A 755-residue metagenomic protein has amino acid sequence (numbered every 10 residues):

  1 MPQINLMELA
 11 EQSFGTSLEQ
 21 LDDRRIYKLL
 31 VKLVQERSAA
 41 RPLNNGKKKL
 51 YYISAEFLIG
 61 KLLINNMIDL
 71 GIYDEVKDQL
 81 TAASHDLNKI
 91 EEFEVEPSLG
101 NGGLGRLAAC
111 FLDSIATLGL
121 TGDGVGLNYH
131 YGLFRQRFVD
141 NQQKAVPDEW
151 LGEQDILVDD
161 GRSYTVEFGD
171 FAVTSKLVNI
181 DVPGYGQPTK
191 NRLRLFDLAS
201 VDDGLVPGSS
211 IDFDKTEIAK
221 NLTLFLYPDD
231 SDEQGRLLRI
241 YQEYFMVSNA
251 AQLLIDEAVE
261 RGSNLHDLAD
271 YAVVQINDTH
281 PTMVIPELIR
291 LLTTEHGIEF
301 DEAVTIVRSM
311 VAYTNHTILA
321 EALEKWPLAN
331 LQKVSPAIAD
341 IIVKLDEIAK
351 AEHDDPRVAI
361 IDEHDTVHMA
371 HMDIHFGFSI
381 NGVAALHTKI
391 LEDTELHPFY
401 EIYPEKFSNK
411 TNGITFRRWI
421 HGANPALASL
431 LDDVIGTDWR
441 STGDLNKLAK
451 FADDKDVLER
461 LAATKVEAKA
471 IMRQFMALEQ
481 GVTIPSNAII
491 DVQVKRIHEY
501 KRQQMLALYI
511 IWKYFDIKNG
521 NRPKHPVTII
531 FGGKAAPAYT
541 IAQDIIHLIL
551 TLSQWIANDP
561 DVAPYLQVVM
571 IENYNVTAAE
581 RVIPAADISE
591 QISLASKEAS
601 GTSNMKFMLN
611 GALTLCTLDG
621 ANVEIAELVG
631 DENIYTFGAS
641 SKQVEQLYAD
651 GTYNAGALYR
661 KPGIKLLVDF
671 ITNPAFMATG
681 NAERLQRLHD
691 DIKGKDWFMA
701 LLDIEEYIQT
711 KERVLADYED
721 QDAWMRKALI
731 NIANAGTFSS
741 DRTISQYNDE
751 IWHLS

Functional and structural regions predicted by a protein language model:
M1-S755: A conserved ligand/cofactor-binding region detector
